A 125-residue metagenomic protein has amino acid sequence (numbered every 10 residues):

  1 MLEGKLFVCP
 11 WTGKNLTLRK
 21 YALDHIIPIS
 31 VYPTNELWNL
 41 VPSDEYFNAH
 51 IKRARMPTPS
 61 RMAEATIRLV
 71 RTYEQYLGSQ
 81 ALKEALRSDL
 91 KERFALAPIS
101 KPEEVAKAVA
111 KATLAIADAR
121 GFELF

Functional and structural regions predicted by a protein language model:
M1-P10: Short, charged surface segments at domain edges that flank catalytic/cofactor-binding sites
G13-P42, I51-P59, A63-E64: Histidine-centered nuclease catalytic patch
E45: Long, His/Glu/Asp-enriched segments that create or flank divalent metal/ion-associated functional microenvironments
N48: Histidine-centered metal-chelating micro-motifs
K52, M56-F125: C-terminal structured domain segments
